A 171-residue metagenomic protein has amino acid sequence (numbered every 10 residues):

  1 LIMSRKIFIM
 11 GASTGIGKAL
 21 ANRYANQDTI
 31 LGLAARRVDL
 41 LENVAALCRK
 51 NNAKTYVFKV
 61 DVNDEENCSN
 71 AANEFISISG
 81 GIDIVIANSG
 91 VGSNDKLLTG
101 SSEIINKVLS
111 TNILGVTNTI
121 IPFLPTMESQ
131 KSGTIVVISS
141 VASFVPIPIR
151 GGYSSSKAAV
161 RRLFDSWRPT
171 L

Functional and structural regions predicted by a protein language model:
G11-T14: Conserved glycine-rich cofactor-binding loop
D28-V44: Conserved glycine-rich Rossmann-like NAD(P)H-binding loop of the short-chain dehydrogenase/reductase
V60-N70, S102: The beta1-alpha1 cofactor-binding region of Rossmann-like NAD(H)/NADP(H)-dependent oxidoreductases
N88-S93: Conserved NAD(P)H cofactor-binding loop of Rossmann-fold oxidoreductase domains
K96-L109: Substrate-binding pocket helix/loop in short-chain dehydrogenase/reductase
I120, S156: Active-site helix of classical SDR
S140: Residue(s) in the substrate-gating loop at a strand-loop-helix junction that position the organic substrate next
